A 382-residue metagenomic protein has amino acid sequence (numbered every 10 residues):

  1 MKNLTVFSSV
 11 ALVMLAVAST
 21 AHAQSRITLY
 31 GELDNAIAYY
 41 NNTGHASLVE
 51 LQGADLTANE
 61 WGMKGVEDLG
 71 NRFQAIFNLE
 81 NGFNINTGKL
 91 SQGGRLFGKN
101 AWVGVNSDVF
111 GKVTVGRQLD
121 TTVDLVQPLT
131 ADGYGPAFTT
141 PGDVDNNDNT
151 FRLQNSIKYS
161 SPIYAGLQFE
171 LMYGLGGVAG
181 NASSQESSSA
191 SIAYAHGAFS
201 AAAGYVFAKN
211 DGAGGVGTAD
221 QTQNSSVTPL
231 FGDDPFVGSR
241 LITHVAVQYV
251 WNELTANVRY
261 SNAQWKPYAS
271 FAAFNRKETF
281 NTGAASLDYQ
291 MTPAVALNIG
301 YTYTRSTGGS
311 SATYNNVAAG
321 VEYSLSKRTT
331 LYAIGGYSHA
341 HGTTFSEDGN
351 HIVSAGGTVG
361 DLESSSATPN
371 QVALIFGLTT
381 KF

Functional and structural regions predicted by a protein language model:
M1-A23: Gram-negative bacterial Sec-dependent N-terminal signal peptides
L15-T20, W61-L69, S107-G111, P162-A165 (+6 more regions): Outer-membrane beta-barrel proteins
Q24-Y39, V49-G176, S184-F207, G336-A340: Outer membrane beta-barrel
T43, K89-S91, L125-A131, A213-G217 (+4 more regions): Outer-membrane beta-barrel and related beta-rich outer-membrane complex signature in Gram-negative bacteria
A46-V49, K89, D143-V144, G176-G177 (+4 more regions): Extracellular loop and loop/strand-boundary signature of outer-membrane beta-barrel proteins
S47, G93-L96, A131-G135, A219-Q223 (+3 more regions): Flexible, surface-exposed loop regions and adjacent strand-edge segments of Gram-negative outer-membrane beta-barrel
S191-A318, G336-Y337, P369, T380: Detector for outer-membrane/organellar transmembrane beta-barrel domains, recognizing the amphipathic beta-strand
L325, S366-F382: Outer-membrane beta-barrel "beta-signal"
